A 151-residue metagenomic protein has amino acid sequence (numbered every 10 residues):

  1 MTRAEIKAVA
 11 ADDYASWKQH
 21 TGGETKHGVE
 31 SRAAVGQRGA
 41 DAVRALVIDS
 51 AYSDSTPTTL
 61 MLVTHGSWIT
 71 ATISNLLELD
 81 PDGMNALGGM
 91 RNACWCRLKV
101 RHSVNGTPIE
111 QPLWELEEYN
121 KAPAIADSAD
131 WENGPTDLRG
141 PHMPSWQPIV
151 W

Functional and structural regions predicted by a protein language model:
M1-E5, Y52, T56-T58, S74-W151: Acidic, low-complexity terminal tails and accessory targeting/binding regions of phosphate-metabolizing enzymes
V9, H20, N75-L76: Residue-level signal for well-ordered alpha-helical positions
D12-A34, H142-S145: Short glycine/proline- and acidic residue-enriched helix-loop micro-motifs that form flexible lids or anion-recognition
S16-W17, L46, S53: Short, structured loop/turn "capping" segments at alpha-beta junctions
T25-S50: Internal catalytic-core helix/loop-beta-alpha segment that presents or stabilizes conserved functional determinants
S55-S67: Generic beta-sheet signal
I69-T72: Short catalytic/ligand-binding loop motif for oxyanion handling, primarily in non-cytosolic enzymes, centered on
